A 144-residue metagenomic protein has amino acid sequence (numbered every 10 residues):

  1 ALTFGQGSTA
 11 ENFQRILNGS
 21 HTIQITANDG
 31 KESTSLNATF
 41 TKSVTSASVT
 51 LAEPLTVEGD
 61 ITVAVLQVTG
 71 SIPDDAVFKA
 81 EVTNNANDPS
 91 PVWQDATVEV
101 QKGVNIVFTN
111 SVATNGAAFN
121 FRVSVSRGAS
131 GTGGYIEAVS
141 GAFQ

Functional and structural regions predicted by a protein language model:
F4-A10, N105: Short S/T/G- and acidic-enriched coil/turn segments that sit immediately N-terminal to beta-strands in beta-sandwich
F13-Q144: Beta-strand-rich ligand- or partner-binding modules with a strong bias toward extracellular/periplasmic carbohydrate
